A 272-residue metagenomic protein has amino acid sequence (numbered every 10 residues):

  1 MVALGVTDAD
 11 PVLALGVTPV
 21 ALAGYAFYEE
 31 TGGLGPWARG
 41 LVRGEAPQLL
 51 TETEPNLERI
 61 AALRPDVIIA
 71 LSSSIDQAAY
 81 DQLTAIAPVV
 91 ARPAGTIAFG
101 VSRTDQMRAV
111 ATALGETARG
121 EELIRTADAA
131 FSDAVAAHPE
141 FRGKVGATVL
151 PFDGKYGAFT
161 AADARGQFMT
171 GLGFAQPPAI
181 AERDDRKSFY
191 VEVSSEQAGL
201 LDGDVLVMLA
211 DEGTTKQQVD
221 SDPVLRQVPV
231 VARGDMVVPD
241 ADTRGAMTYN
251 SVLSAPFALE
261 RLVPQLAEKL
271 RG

Functional and structural regions predicted by a protein language model:
M1-L15, R119-A179: Basic- and aromatic-lined ligand-binding clefts that recognize polyanionic substrates
A9-R59: A short, structured surface patch at a secondary-structure boundary
F27-G32, D76-A78, P93-A109, G143-F168 (+2 more regions): Extracytoplasmic ligand-binding site segments that recognize negatively charged/polar headgroups
L49-E58, D184-S194: Short helix-initiation/N-cap motifs at beta->coil->alpha
R59, R64-A70, P88, A198 (+1 more regions): Proline-aspartate-enriched helix->loop->beta-strand connector
A79, A85-D153, T248-G272: Extracytoplasmic substrate-binding proteins
A91-V101, I180-D184, A232-Y249: Periplasmic-binding protein-like
L201-G272: Structured C-terminal subdomain patch of bacterial secreted/periplasmic proteins
